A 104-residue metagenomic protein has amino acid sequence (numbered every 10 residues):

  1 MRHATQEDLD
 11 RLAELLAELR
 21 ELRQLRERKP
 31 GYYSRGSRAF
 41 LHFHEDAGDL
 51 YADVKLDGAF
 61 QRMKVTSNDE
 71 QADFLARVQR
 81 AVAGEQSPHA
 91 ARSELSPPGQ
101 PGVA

Functional and structural regions predicted by a protein language model:
M1-A104: Charge-dense, helix-prone N-terminal extensions
